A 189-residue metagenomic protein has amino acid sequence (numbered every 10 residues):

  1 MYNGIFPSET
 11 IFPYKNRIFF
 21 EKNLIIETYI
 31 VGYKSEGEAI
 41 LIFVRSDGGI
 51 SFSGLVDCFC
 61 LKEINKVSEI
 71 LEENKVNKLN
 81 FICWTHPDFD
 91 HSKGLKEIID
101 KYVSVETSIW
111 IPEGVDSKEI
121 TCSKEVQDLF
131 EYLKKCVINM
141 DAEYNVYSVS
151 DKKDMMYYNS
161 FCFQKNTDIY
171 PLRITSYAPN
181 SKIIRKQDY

Functional and structural regions predicted by a protein language model:
M1-T28, Y33, K93-Y189: Flexible, acidic/histidine-containing loops and adjacent segments that form or flank the divalent-metal
P13-V76: Conserved beta-strand hairpin/beta-sheet module of binuclear metal-dependent hydrolase folds, prominently
D47, S51-F52, L61-I111: Active-site metal-binding motif and surrounding structural segment of the metallo-beta-lactamase
C58, H86, A178: Conserved residues at beta->alpha junctions
